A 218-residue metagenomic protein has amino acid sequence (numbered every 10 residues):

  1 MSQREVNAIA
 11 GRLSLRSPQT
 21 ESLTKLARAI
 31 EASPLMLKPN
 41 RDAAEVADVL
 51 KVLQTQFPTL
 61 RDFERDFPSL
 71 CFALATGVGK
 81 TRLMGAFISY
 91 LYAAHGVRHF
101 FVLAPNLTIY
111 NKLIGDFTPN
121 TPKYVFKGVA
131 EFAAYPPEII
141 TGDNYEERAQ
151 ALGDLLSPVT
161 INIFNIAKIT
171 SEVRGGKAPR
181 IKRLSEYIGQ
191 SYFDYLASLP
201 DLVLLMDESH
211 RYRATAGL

Functional and structural regions predicted by a protein language model:
M1-L218: RecA-like P-loop NTPase motor core of helicase/translocase proteins
